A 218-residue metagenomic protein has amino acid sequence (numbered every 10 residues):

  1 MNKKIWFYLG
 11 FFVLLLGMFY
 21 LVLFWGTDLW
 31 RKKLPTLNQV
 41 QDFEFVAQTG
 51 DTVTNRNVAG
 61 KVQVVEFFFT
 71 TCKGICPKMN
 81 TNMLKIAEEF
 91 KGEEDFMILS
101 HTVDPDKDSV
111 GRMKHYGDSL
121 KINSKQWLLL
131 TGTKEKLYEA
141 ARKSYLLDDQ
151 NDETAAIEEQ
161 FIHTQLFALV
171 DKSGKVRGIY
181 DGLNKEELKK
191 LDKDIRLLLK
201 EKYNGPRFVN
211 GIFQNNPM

Functional and structural regions predicted by a protein language model:
M1-V46, Q214-M218: N-terminal targeting signals for export/organelle localization
V40-Q41, Q63, T164-L166: Short loop/turn microsegments at loop-to-beta-strand junctions
F43-V62, F90: A short beta-strand-turn-helix
N55-M83, L99: Short active-site neighborhood of thiol/selenol oxidoreductases, capturing the structured segment around
N80-A140: Structural microenvironment flanking redox-active thiols in thiol-disulfide oxidoreductases
K125-W127, R142-Q150, F161-A168: Structural micro-motif
E153-M218: Thiol-/selenol-based redox modules, centered on thioredoxin-like and closely related oxidoreductase domains
